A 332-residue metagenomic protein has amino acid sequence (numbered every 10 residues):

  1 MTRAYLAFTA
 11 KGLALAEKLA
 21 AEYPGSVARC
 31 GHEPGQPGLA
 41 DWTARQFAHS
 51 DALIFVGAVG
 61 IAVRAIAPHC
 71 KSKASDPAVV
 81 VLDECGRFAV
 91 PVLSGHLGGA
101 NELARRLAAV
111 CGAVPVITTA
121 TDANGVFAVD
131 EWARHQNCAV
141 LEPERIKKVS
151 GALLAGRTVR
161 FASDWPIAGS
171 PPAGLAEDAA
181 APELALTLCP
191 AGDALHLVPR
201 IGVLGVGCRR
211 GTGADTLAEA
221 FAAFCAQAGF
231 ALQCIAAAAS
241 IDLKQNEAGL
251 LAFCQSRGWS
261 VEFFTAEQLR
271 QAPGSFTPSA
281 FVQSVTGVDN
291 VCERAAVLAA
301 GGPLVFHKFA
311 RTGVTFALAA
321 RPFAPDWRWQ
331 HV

Functional and structural regions predicted by a protein language model:
M1-Y5: Extreme N-terminal starter segment of soluble prokaryotic enzymes
F8, G12-K18, G25, Q36-G38 (+6 more regions): Conserved mixed alpha/beta catalytic, RNA-binding, or beta-rich assembly cores of soluble enzyme, regulatory
S26-A28, A78, V114, S260-E262 (+1 more regions): Conserved beta-strand segments of alpha/beta enzyme cores
R29-C30, P34-D41, G99-E102, P278-F281 (+2 more regions): Secondary-structure junction/capping motif
C30-E33, T118-A120, F264-A266, H307-F309: Conserved beta-strand termini and adjacent loop/short-helix elements that scaffold enzyme active sites in alpha/beta
D41-A48, A67, R294-G301: Conserved phosphate-binding catalytic cores of ATP/NTP-utilizing and phosphoryl-transfer enzymes
P199-G207, A220, S279, V288-V332: Terminal alpha-helical anchor/extension segments at protein ends
A237, I241-R294, A300-V314: C-terminal non-catalytic interaction/assembly regions of soluble proteins
